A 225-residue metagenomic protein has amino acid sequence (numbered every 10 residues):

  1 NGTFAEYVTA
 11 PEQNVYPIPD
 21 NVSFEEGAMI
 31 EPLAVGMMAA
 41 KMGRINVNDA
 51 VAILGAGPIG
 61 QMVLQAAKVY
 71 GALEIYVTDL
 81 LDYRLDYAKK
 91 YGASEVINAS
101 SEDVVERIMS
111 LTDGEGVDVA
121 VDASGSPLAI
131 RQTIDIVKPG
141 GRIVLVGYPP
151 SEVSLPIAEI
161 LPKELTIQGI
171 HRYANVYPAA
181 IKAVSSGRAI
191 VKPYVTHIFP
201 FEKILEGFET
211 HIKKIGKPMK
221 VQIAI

Functional and structural regions predicted by a protein language model:
N1-V15: Glycine-rich phosphate/adenylate-binding loop and adjacent beta-alpha elements of nucleotide- or dinucleotide-binding
Q13, V22-E102, E106: Mid-domain Rossmann-like dinucleotide-binding core that forms the NAD(H)/NADP(H) cofactor-binding site
N14-E25, L111, E115: Glycine/charged-rich beta-loop-alpha catalytic/anionic-binding loops adjacent to active sites
Y16, A52, Y76, R142-V144 (+2 more regions): Structural detector of well-ordered beta-strand residues that form the stable sheet scaffold of enzyme domains
G43-R44, D86, Y91-T166, L205: Glycine-rich cofactor phosphate-binding loops and adjacent beta1-alpha1 units of small-molecule cofactor enzyme domains
D79, G147, H171: Conserved acidic E/D residue at the C-terminus of a beta-strand in Rossmann-like folds
R131-D135, A174, A179-I225: C-terminal hydrophobic helical "lid"/dimerization subdomain of Rossmann-like NAD(P)H-dependent oxidoreductases
R142-V144, S154-Y194: Rossmann-fold dehydrogenase core element
